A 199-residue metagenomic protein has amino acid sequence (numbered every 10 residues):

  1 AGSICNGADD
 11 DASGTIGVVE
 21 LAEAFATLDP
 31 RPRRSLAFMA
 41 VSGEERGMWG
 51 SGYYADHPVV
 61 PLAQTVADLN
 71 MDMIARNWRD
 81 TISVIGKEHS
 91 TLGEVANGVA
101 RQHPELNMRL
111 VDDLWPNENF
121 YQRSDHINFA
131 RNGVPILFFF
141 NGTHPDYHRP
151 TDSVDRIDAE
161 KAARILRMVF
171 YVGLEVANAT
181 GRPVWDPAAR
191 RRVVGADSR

Functional and structural regions predicted by a protein language model:
A1-M48, V169: Alpha-helical metal-binding/catalytic segments enriched in His/Glu/Asp
S3, R76-I85, R149-K161: Short beta-alpha connecting loops at secondary-structure transitions that line or flank enzyme active sites
A8-A12, G86-S90, R156-A159, A163: Short, conserved loop/turn and helix-capping segments at secondary-structure boundaries that abut family-defining
T15, V19-A22, R33, M48-A55 (+5 more regions): Extracytoplasmic/secreted envelope proteins and their assembly/folding machinery, especially bacterial periplasmic
E20-P30, D56-V60, N97, R101-E105 (+3 more regions): Sec-exported extracytoplasmic/periplasmic mature domains
E23, T27, A37, F140 (+1 more regions): His/Asp/Glu-rich mid-to-C-terminal helical/loop segments that flank catalytic regions of hydrolases
P30-R33, A37, N70, T81 (+2 more regions): A short, structured beta-strand-centered segment in the mid-to-C-terminal lobe of catalytic cores from group-transfer
V41-G142: Metal-dependent peptidase/peptidase-like ectodomains
